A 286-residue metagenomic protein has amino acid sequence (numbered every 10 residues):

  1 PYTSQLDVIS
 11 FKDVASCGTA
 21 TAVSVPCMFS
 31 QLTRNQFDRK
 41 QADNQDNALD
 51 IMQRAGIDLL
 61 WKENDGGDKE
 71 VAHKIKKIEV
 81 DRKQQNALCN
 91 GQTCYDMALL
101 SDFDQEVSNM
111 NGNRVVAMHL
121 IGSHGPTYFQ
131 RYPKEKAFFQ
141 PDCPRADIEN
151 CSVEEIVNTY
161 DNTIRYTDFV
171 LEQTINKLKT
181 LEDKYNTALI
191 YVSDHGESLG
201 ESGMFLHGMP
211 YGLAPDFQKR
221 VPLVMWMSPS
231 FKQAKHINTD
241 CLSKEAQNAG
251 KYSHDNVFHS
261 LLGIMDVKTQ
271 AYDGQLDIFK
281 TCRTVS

Functional and structural regions predicted by a protein language model:
P1-S286: Catalytic domains that recognize anionic headgroups
